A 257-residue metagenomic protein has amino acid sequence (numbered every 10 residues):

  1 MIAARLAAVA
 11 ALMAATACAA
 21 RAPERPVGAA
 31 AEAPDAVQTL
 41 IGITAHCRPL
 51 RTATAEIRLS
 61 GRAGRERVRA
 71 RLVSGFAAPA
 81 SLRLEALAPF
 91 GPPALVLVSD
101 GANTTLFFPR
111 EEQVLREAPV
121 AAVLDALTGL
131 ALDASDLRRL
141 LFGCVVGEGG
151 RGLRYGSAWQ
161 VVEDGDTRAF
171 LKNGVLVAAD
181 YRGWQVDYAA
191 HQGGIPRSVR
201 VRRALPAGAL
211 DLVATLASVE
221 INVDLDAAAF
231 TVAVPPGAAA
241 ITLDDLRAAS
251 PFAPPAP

Functional and structural regions predicted by a protein language model:
M1-C18: Sec-dependent bacterial lipoprotein signal peptides
C18-R69, E111, V234, I241 (+1 more regions): N-terminal leader/targeting segments and the immediate start of mature chains
E56, R67-V73, P79, Q185: Beta-strand-dominated lipid-handling architectures at cellular/organellar boundaries
R58-G64, P89-P92, L106, E111 (+2 more regions): Hydrophobic lipid-interacting interfaces of membrane-associated proteins
L72-F76, L97-S99, D187-H191: Extended lipid/amphipathic-ligand handling interfaces
A77-S135: An acidic-aromatic
G150-P257: Gly/Pro-enriched, hydrophobic low-complexity segments that function as extracytoplasmic propeptides/linkers
